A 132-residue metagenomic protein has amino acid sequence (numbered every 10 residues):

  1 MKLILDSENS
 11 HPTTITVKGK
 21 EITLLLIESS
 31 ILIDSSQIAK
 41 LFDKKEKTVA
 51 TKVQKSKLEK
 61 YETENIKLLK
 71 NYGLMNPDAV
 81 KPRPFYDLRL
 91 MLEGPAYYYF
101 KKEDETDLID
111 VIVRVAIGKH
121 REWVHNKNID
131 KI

Functional and structural regions predicted by a protein language model:
M1-I132: An anion-engaging/catalytic patch
